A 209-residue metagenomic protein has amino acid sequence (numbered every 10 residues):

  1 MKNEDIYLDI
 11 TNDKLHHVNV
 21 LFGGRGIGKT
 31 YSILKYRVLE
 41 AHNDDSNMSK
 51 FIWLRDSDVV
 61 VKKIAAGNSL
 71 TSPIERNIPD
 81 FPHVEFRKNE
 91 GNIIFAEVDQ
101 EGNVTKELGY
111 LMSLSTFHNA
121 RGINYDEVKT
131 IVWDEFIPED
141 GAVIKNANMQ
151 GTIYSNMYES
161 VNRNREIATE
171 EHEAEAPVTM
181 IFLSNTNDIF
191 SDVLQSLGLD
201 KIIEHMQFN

Functional and structural regions predicted by a protein language model:
M1-N209: Phosphate/NTP-binding elements of NTP-utilizing enzymes
